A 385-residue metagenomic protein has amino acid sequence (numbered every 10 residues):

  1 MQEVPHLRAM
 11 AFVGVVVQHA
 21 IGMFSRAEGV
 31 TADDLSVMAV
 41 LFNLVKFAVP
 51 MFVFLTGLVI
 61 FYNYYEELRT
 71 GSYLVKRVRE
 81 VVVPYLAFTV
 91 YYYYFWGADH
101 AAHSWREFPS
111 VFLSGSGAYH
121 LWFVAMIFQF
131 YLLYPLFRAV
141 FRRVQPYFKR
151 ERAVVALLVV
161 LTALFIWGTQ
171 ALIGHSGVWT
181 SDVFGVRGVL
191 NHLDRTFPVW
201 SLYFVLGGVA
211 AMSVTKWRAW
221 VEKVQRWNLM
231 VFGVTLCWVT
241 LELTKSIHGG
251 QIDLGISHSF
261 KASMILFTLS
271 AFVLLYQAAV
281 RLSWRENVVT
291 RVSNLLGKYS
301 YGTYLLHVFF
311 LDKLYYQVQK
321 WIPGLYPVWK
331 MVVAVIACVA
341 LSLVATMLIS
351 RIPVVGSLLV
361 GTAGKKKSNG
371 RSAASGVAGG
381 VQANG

Functional and structural regions predicted by a protein language model:
M1, Y65-V75, V140-R152, M212-R226 (+2 more regions): Membrane-interface helix-boundary motifs at transmembrane edges
Q2-N63, V81-T89, G117: Functionally critical transmembrane alpha-helices in membrane proteins and complexes, commonly lining
V13-R26, Y92-A98, F165-G174, T240-T244: Alpha-helical transmembrane segments of multi-pass membrane proteins
A39-V49, S114-M126, Q170-Y203, V239-F272: Interfacial loop-to-helix transition and helix-capping segments at the boundaries of transmembrane helices
F42-M51, N63-Y93, W105-Y119, A125 (+3 more regions): Transmembrane alpha-helical segments and their boundary/interface "anchor" motifs in multi-pass integral membrane
Y92-G174, N191-V205: Hydrophobic alpha-helical segments with transmembrane-like composition
G233-P353: Alpha-helical transmembrane segments of multi-pass integral membrane proteins
Q317, V328, P353-G385: Membrane-proximal cytoplasmic C-terminal regulatory module of class A 7TM GPCRs
